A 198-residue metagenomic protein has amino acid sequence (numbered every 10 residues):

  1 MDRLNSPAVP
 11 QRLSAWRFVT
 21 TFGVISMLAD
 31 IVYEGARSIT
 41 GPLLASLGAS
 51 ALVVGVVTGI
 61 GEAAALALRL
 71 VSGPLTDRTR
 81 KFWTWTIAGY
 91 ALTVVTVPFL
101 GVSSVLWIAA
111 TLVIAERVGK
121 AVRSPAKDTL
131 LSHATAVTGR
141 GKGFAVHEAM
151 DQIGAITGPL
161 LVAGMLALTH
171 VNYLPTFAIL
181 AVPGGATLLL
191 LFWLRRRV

Functional and structural regions predicted by a protein language model:
V9-A63: Helix-loop boundary and gating motifs at the non-cytosolic
P42, S46, T157-F177: Transmembrane alpha-helix termini and helix-breaking/packing motifs in multi-pass membrane transporters
E62-L70, I156: Residue-level signature of mid-helix packing/kink "hotspots" within the transmembrane helices of 12-pass Major
L68-K81, L166: Helix-to-loop junctions at the C-terminal end of transmembrane segments in multipass secondary transporters
T84-P98, A181: Structural signature of the two symmetry-related core transmembrane helices
G101-L112: Helix-loop junctions at membrane interfaces in 12-TM secondary transporters
L112-I153: Cytoplasmic helix-loop-helix junction between adjacent transmembrane helices in 12-TM secondary transporters
A181-V198: C-terminal membrane-cytosol helix-exit motif in multi-pass small-molecule transporters
